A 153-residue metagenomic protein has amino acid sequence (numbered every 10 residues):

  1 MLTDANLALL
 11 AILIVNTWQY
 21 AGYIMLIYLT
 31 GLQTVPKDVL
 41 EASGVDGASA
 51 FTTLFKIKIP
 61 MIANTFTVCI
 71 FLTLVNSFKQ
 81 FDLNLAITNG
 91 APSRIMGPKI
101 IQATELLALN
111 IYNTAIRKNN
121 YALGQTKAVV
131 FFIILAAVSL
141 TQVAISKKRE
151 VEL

Functional and structural regions predicted by a protein language model:
M1-L153: A structural signal for multi-pass alpha-helical bundles of membrane permease subunits that mediate small-molecule
